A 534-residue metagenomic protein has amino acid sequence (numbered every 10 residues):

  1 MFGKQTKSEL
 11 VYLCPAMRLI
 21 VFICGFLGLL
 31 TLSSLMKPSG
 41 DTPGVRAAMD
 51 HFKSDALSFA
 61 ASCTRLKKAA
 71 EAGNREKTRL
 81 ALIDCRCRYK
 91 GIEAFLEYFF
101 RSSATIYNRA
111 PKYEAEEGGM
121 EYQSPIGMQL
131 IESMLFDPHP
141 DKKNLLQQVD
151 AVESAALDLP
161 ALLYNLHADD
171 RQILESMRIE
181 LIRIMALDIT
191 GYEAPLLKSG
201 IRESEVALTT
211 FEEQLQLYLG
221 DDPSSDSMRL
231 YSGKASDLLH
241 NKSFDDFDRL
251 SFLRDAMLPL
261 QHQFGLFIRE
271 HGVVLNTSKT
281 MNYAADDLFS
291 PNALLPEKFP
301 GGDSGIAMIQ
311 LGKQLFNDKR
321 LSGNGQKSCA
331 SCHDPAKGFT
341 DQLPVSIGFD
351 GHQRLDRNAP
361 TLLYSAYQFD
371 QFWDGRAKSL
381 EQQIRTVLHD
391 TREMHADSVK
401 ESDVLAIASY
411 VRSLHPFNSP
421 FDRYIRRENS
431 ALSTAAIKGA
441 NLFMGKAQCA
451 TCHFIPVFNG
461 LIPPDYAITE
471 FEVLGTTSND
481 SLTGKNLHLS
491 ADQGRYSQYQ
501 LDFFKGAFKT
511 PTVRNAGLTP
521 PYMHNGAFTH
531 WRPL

Functional and structural regions predicted by a protein language model:
M1-G3, D492: Short regulatory "switch" loops immediately downstream of catalytic or recognition motifs within protein catalytic
K4-K7, L13, I20, C24-L27: Short, low-complexity, charge-dense intrinsically disordered segments
F22-D41, K234-M308, Q368, W373 (+4 more regions): Post-cleavage N-terminal segment of exported redox proteins
S39-P291: Mature extracytoplasmic or organellar-lumen-exposed domains after removal of signal/transit peptides
K53, L57, A72, E76 (+13 more regions): Soluble non-cytosolic domains of exported or imported proteins
I106-H167, R171, Q314-S322, K327-S328 (+2 more regions): Extracytoplasmic redox metalloprotein regions
Y283-T386, Y424-P533: Short glycine/threonine-rich turn/loop motifs
